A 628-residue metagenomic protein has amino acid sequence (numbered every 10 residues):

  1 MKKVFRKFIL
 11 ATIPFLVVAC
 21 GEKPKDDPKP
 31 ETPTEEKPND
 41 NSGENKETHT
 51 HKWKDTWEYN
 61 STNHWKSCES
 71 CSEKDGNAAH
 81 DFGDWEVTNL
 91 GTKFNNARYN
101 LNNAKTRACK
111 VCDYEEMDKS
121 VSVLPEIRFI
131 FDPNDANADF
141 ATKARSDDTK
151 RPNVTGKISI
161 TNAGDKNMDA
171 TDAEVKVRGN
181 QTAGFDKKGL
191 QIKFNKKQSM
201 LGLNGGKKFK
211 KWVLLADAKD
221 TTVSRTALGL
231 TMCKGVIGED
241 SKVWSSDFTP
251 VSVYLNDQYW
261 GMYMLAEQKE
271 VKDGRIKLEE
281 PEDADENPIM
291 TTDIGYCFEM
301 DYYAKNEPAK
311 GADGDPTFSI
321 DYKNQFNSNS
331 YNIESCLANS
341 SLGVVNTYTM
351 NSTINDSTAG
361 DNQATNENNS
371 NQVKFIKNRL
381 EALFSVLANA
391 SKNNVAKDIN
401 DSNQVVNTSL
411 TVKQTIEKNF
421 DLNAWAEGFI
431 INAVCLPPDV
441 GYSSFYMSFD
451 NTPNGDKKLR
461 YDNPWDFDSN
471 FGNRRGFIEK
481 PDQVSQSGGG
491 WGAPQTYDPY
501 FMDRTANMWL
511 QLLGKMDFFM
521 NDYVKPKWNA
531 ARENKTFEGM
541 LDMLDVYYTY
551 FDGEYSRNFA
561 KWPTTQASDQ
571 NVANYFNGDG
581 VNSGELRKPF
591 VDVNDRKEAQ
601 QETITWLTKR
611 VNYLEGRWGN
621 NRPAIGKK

Functional and structural regions predicted by a protein language model:
M1-V18: Sec-dependent bacterial lipoprotein signal peptides
I13-T48, Y114: Bacterial Sec-dependent N-terminal signal peptides
D40-S120: Extracellular modular ligand-binding repeats in secreted and cell-surface proteins
D118-L228: Conserved NTP-binding catalytic cores of kinases and kinase-like/nucleotidyltransferase enzymes across multiple kinase
D139, Q181, F185-D186, L337-Y442 (+2 more regions): Middle-to-C-terminal accessory/interaction subdomains
G189-K193, K211-A216, V223, T231 (+9 more regions): Structural recognition of the beta-strand scaffold that forms the well-ordered cores of secreted hydrolase catalytic
Q198-S199, K207-A218, K242-W244, Q258-I430: Internal "kinase-insert"/substrate-recognition segments embedded within catalytic cores of ATP-dependent enzymes
S224, V236-S252, P437: Short, well-structured beta-strand/strand-turn elements
